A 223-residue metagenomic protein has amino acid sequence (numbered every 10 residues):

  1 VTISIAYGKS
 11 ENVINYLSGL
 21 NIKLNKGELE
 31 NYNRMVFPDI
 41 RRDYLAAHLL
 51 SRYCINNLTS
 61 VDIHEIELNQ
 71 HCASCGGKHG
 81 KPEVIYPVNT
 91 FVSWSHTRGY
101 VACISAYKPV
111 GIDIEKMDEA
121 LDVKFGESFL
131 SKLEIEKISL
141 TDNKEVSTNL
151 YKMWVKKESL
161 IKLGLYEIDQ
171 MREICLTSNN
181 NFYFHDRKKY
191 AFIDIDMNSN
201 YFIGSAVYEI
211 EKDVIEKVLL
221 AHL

Functional and structural regions predicted by a protein language model:
V1-L223: Core catalytic alpha/beta fold that binds nucleotide/phospho-ligands
